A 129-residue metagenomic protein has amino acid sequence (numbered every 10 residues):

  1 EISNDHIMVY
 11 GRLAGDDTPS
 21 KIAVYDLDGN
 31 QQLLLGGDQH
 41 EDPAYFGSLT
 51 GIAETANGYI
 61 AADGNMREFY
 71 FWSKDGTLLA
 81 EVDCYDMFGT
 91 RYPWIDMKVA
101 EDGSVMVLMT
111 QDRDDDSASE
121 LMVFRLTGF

Functional and structural regions predicted by a protein language model:
E1-F129: Eukaryotic scaffold repeat domains enriched in small/polar residues
